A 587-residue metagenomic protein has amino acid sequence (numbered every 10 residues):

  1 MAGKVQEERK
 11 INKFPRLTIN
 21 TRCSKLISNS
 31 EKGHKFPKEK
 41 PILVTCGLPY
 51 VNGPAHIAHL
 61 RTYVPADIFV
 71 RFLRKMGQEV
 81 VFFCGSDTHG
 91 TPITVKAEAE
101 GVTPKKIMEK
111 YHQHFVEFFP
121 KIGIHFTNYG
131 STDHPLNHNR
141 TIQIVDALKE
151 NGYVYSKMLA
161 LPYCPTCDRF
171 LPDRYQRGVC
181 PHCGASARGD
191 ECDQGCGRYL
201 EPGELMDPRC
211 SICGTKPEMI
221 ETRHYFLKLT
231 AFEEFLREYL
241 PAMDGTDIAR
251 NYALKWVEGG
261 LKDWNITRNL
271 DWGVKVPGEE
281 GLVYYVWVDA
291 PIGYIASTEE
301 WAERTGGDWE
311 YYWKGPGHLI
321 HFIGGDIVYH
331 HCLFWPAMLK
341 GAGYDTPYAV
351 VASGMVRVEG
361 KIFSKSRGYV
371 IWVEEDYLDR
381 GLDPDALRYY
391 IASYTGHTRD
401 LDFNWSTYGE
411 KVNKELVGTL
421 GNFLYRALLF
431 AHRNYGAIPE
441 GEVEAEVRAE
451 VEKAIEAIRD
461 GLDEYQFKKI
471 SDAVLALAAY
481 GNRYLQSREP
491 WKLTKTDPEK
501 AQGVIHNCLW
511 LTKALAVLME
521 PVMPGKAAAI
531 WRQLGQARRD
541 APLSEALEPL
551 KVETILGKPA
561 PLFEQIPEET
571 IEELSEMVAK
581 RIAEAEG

Functional and structural regions predicted by a protein language model:
A2-Q6: Extreme N-terminal basic, low-complexity initiation segments that serve as generic localization/processing leaders
E7, N12-K13, I19-P41, G85 (+5 more regions): Basic, alpha-helical terminal appendages of large translation-related enzymes
L26-E238: N-terminal, positively charged nucleic-acid-binding surface of large information/translation enzymes
E31-C84, L136-N139, R209-R433, I470-V474: Structured secondary-structure scaffolds
D247, G418, Y465-D472, P521 (+1 more regions): Short, solvent-exposed positions on alpha-helices
F403-T407, V412, F430-P439, V451-F467: Long, amphipathic alpha-helical stalk/connector segments used for oligomerization, subunit docking, or mechanical
V417, G421, R448, E452 (+4 more regions): Generic structural concept
F430-A445, F467-A473, Y484-T496: Short acidic alpha-helical/loop segments enriched in Asp/Glu that coordinate divalent cations
